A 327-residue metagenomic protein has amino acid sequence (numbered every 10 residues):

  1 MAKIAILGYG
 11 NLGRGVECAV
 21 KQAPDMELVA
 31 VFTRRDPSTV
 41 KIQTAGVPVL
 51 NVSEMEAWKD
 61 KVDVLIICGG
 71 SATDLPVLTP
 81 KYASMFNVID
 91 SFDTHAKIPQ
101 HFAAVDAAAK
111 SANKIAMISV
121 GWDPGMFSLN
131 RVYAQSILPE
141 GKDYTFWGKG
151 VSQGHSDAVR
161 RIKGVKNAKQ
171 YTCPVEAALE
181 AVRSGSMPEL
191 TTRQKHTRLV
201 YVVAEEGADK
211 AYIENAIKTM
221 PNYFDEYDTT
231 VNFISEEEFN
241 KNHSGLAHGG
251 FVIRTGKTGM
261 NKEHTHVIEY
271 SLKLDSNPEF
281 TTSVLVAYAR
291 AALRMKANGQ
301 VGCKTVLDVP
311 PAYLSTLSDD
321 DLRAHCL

Functional and structural regions predicted by a protein language model:
K3-V16: Glycine-rich adenosine-cofactor-binding loop
R14-G15, Q22-L28, T33-M55, V151-A289: C-terminal substrate-binding/catalytic lobe of Rossmann-fold NAD(P)-dependent oxidoreductases
M55-V64, A72-S91: Rossmann-fold NAD(P) dinucleotide-binding segment
D90-S91, A116-V120, F146, K169-Q170: General beta-strand structural signal in soluble alpha/beta enzymes
F92-A116: Rossmann-fold NAD(P)-binding glycine/threonine-rich loop
K110-Q135, L285: Short alpha-helices
M126-K142, D157-N167, A291: Oxidoreductase and adenylate-handling cofactor-binding alpha/beta cores
K262, H266-L327: NAD(P)-dependent Rossmann-like dehydrogenase/reductase catalytic/cofactor-binding core
